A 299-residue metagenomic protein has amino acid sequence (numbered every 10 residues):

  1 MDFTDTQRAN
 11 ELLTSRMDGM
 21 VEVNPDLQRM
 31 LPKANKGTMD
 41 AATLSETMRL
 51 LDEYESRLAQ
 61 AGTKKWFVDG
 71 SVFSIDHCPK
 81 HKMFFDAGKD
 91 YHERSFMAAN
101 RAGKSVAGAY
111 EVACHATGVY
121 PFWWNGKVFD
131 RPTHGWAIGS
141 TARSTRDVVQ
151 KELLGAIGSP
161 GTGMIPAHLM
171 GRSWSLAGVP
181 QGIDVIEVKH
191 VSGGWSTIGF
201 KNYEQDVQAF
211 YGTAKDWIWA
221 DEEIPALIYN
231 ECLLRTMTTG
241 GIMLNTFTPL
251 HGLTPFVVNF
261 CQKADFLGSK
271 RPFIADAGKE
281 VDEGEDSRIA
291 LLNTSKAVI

Functional and structural regions predicted by a protein language model:
M1-I299: Phosphate/NTP-binding elements of NTP-utilizing enzymes
